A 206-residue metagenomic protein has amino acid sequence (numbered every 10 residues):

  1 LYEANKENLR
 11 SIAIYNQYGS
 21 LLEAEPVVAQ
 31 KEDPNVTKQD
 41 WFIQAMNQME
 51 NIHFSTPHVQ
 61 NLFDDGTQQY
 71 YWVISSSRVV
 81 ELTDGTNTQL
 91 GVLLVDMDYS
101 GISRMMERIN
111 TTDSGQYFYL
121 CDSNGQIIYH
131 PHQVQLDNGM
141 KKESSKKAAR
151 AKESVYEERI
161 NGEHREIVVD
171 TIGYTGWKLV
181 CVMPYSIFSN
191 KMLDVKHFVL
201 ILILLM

Functional and structural regions predicted by a protein language model:
Y2, V28, V92-Q135: Solvent-exposed, extracytoplasmic
N5-N8, Y18-M97: Extracytoplasmic/periplasmic ligand-binding sensor regions of membrane-associated signaling proteins
L9-I14, F118-Y119: Short, hydrophobic-rich beta-strand element in sensory/regulatory alpha-beta domains
Y15-V27, G125-P131, V168-V169: Amphipathic coiled-coil signal-relay and dimerization helices
E32-K38, G101-M106, Q133-A148: A short, polar/charged loop-to-alpha-helix boundary motif
D40-I52, K142-E158: Soluble sensory domains of the PAS superfamily and closely related sensory modules
Q69-E81, N161-D170, W177-L179: A short beta-strand signature within small-molecule sensing/ligand-binding domains used in signal transduction
K178-M206: Cytoplasm-proximal transmembrane signaling helix
